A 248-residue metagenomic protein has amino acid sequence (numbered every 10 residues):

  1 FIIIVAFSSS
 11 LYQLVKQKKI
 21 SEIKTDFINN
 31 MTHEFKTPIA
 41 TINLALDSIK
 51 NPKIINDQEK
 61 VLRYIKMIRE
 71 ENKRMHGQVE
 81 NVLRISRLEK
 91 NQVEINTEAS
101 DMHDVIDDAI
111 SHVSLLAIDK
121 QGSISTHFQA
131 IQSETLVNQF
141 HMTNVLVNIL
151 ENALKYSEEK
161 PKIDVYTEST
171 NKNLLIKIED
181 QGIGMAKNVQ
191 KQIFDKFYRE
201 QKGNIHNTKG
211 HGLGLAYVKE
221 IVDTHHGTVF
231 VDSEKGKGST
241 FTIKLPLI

Functional and structural regions predicted by a protein language model:
E70-M75: Short alpha-helical segment of the dimerization/phosphotransfer core of two-component systems
K90-I95, E134-V137: Conserved micro-motifs of the catalytic ATP-binding
N96-D101, S123-S133, T170: Conserved catalytic submotifs in the C-terminal HATPase_c
L116-T126, P161: Short conserved segments within the C-terminal catalytic ATPase subdomain
K160-K172: Short beta-strand/loop element within the Bergerat-fold HATPase_c
M185-R199: Short conserved segment of the HATPase_c
H226-T228: Conserved glycine-rich
